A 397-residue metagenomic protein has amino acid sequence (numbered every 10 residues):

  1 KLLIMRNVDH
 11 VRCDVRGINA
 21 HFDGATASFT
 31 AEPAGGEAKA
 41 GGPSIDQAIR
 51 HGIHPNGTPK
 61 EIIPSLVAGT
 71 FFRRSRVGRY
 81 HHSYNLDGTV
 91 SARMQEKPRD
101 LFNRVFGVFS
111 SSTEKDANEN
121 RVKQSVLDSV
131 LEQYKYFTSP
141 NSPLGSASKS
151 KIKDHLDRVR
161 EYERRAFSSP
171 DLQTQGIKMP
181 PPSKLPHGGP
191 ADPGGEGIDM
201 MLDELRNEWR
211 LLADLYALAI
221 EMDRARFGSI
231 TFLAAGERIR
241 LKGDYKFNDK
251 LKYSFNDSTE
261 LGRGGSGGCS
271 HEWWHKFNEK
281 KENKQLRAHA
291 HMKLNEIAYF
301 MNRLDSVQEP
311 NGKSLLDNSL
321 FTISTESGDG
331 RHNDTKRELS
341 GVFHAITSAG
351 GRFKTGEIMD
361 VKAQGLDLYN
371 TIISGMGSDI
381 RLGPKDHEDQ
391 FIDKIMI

Functional and structural regions predicted by a protein language model:
K1-I397: Ligand-binding pockets and gating/stacking loops
